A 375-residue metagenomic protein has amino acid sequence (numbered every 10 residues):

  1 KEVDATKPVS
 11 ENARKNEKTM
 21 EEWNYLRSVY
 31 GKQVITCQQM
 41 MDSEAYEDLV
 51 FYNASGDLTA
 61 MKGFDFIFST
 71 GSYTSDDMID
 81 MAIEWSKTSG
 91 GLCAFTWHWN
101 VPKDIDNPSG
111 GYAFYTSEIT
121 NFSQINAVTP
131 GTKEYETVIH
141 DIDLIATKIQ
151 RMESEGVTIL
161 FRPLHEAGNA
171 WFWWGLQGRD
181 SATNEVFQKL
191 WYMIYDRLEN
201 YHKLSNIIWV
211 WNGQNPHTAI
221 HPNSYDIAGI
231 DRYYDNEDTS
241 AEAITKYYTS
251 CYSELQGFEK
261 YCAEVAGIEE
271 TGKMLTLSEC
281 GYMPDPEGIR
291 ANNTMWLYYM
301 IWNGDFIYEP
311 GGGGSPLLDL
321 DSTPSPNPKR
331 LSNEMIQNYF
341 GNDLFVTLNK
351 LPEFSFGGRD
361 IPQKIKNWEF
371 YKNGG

Functional and structural regions predicted by a protein language model:
E2-N53, L58-D65, I365-Y371: Boundary/entry segment of secreted carbohydrate-active catalytic domains
E21, S43-F51, D77-D80, L144-T147 (+3 more regions): Alpha-helical scaffolding within the catalytic cores of extracellular/periplasmic polymer-degrading hydrolases
R27-S28, L49-D57, D77-G90, I149-G156 (+2 more regions): Acidic (Asp/Glu)-rich catalytic clusters
Y30-M41, T271-G374: Substrate-binding cleft of secreted/luminal carbohydrate-active enzymes
G31-I35, D57-A60, T88-C93, S154-L160 (+4 more regions): Loop/turn elements at helix/coil->beta-strand transitions in domains of secreted/extracellular proteins
I35-Q39, R162-L164, W191-H217, E270-M283: Aromatic-lined carbohydrate-recognition surfaces of secreted/lumenal glycan-active proteins
K62, N215-T249, I301-N303: Aromatic- and acid-rich polysaccharide-binding/catalytic face of secreted or lumenal carbohydrate-active enzymes
G71-M193, N200, L204: Substrate-binding cleft of extracellular glycoside hydrolase catalytic domains
